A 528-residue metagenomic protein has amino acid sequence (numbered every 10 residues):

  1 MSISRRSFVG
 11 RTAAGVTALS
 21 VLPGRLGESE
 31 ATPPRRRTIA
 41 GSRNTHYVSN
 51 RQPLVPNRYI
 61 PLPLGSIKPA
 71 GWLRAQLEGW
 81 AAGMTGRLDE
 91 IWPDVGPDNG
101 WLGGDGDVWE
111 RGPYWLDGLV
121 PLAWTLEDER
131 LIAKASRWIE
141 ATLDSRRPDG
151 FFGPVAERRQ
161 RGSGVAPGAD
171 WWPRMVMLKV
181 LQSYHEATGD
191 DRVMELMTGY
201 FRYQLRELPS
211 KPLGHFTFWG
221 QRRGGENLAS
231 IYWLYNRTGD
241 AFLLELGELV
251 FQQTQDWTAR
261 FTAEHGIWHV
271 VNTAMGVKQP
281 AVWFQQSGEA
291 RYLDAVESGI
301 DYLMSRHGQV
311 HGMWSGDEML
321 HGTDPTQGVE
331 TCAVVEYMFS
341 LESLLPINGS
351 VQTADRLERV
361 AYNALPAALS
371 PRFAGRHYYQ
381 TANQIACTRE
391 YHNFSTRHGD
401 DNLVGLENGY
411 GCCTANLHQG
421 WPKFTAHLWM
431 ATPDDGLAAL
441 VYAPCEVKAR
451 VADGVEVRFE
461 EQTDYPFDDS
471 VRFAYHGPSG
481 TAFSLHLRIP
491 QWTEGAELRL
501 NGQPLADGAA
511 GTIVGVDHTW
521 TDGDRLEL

Functional and structural regions predicted by a protein language model:
M1-V16: N-terminal secretory signal peptides and thylakoid transit peptides that target proteins across membranes
L19-L22, L26-L528: Glycan-recognition and catalytic cores of secretory/periplasmic carbohydrate-active enzymes
